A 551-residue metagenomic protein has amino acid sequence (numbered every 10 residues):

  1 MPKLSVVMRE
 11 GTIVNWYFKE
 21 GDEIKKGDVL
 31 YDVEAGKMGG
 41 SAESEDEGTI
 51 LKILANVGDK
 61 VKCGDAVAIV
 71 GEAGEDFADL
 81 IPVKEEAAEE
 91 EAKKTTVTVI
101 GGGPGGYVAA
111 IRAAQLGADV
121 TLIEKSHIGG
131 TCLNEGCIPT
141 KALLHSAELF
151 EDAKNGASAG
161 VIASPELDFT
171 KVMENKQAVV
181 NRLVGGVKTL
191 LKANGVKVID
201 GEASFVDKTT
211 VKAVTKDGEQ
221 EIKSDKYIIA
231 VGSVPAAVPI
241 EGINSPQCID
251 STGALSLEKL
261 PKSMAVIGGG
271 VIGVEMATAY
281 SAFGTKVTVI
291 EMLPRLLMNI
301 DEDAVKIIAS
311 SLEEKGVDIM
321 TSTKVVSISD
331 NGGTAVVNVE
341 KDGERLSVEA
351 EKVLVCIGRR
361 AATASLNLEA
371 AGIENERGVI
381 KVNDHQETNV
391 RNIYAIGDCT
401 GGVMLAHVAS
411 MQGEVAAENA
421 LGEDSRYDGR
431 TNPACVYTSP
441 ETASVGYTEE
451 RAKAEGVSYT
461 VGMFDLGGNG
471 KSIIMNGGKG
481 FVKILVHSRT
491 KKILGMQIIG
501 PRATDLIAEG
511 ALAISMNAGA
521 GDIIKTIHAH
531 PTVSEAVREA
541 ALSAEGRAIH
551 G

Functional and structural regions predicted by a protein language model:
M1-F77, T121: Small cofactor-carrier domains centered on a conserved lysine used for covalent cofactor attachment
E72-V97, E340-D342: Intrinsically disordered, low-complexity linker and terminal tail regions
A92-G105, L260-G270: Beta1/beta-strand and adjacent pyrophosphate-binding region of the FAD-binding site in flavoprotein oxidoreductases
K93-T95, D217-K226, G343-K352, N389: Core beta-strand elements of the Rossmann-like FAD/NAD(P) dinucleotide-binding domain in flavoenzyme oxidoreductases
I100-G105, A109, A114-S126, T131 (+4 more regions): Flexible, glycine-rich terminal cap/loop adjacent to redox cofactors in electron-transfer oxidoreductases
I111-A118, I123-L260, T288, L293-L297 (+5 more regions): Glycine-rich flavin
C137, I229-K286, I290, D318-I319 (+3 more regions): Glycine-rich dinucleotide-binding loop and its adjacent helix/turn
N244-P261, S347-L421, D505: FAD-site-proximal beta/loop scaffold in flavoenzymes
